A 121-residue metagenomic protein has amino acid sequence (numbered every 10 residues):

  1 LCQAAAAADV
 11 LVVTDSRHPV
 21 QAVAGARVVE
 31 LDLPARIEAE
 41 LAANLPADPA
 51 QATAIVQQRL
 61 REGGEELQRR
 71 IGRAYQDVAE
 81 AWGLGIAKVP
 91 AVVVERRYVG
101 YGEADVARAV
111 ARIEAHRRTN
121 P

Functional and structural regions predicted by a protein language model:
L1-Q3: Bacterial N-terminal signal peptides
A5-P49, T53: N-terminal secretory signal peptides
Q21, Y101-G102: Extracytoplasmic/secreted cell-surface and envelope-processing proteins
Q57-G63: Acidic/histidine-rich, surface-exposed loop or edge segments in extracytoplasmic proteins
G63-I86: Thioredoxin-like thiol-disulfide oxidoreductase module
V89-G100: A short, hydrophobic beta-strand/beta-hairpin element that forms part of a small beta-sheet core
G102-P121: C-terminal partner/receptor-binding element of secreted or periplasmic proteins
